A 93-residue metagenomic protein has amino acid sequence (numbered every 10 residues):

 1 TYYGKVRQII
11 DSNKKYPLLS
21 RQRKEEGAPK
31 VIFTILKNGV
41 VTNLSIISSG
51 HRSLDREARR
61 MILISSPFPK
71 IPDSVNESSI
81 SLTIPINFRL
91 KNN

Functional and structural regions predicted by a protein language model:
T1-R7, T34, V40: Intrinsic-disorder/low-complexity signature in envelope-associated proteins
T1-Y2, G50, L54: Short amphipathic alpha-helical segments
G4, E25-P29, I80: An alpha-helix initiation/capping motif
G4, Q8-S12, R56, R60-L63: Solvent-exposed, polar/charged alpha-helical surfaces in well-ordered, non-transmembrane soluble domains, broadly
K15-R23, R59-N93: Short, positively biased Gly/Pro-containing turn/loop motifs at secondary-structure boundaries
L18, T42-N43, I47, R56-E57: Long, acidic/polar E/Q/S-rich protein-interaction regions used at subunit-assembly interfaces
R23-G50, I62-S65: Short tight loops/turns at secondary-structure junctions
